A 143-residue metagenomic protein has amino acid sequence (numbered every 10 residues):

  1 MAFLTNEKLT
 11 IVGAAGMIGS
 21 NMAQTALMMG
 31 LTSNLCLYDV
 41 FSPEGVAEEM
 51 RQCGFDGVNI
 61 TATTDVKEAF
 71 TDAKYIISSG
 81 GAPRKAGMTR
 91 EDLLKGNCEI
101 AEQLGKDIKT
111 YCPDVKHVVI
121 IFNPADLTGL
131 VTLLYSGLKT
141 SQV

Functional and structural regions predicted by a protein language model:
N6, L31-A73, A82: Conserved N-terminal Rossmann-fold NAD(P) cofactor-binding segment
A15: Conserved glycine-rich cofactor-binding loop
G19-S20: N-terminal Rossmann-fold NAD(P) dinucleotide-binding loop
M28-N34, G137-T140: Conserved S-adenosyl-L-methionine
A73-K74, K116: Conserved acidic residues
I77-S78, I120: Redox-cofactor binding/interface segments in oxidoreductases and associated redox assembly factors
G81-R84, P124-A125: Short glycine-rich anion-binding loops that position phosphate/pyrophosphate groups of nucleotides and phosphorylated
T89-V143: Rossmann-like NAD(P)(H) cofactor-binding subdomain of soluble oxidoreductases
